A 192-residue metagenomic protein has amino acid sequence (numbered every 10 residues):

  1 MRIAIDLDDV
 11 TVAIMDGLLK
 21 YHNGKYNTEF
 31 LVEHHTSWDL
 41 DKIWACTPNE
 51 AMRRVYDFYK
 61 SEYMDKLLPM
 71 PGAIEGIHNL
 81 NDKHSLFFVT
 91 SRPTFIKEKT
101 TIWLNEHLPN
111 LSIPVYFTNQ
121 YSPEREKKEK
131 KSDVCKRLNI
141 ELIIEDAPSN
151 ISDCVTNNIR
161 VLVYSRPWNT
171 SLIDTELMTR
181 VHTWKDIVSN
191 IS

Functional and structural regions predicted by a protein language model:
M1-A51: Active-site neighborhood of HAD-like aspartate-dependent phosphohydrolases
V10, T94, S149: Conserved Rossmann-like nucleotide-cofactor binding loop
M15-D16, R92, S165-P167: Short, flexible active-site-adjacent loop segments at beta-strand->alpha-helix junctions, enriched in small/polar
F30, L40-H78: Metal-dependent phosphoesterase signature
D65, A73-W103, Y116-T118: Substrate-recognition element of Asp-dependent hydrolases with the DxDx(T/V) motif
D82, K97-S192: C-terminal cap/substrate-recognition subdomain and adjoining C-terminal extension of metal-dependent phosphatase-like
